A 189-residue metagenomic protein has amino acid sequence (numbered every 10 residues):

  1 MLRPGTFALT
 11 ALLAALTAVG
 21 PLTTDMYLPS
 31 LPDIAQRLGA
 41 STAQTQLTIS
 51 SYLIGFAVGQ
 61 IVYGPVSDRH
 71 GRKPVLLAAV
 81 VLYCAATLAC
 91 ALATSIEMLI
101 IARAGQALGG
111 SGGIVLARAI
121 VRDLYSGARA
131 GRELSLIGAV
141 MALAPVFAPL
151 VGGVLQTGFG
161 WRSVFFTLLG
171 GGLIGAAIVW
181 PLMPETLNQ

Functional and structural regions predicted by a protein language model:
M1-G20: Cytosolic juxtamembrane N-terminal segment immediately preceding the first transmembrane helix of multi-pass
D25, L53-I61, P145-V146: Residue-level signature of mid-helix packing/kink "hotspots" within the transmembrane helices of 12-pass Major
S30-V58: Extracellular/periplasmic helix-loop-helix junction of adjacent transmembrane segments in MFS-like secondary
V58-E97: Conserved MFS/SLC helix-loop-helix module at the cytosolic interface between two early adjacent transmembrane helices
V80, A86-T87, A102-R103, L169-A176: A generic transmembrane-helix signature of 12-TM secondary carrier transporters
M98, L136-P181, L187-N188: Helix-loop-helix hairpin linking two adjacent transmembrane segments in secondary transporters
A102-M141: Cytoplasmic helix-loop-helix junction between adjacent transmembrane helices in 12-TM secondary transporters
